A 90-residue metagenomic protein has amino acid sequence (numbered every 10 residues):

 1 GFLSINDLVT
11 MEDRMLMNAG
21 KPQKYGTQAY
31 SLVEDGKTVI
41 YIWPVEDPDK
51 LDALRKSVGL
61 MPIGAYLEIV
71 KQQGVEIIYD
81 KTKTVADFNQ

Functional and structural regions predicted by a protein language model:
G1-L32: Extended amphipathic alpha-helical interaction segments
M15, D35, P48-K50: Homeobox/homeodomain signature
G26-G36, V85-Q90: Short, Lys/Arg-enriched charge-dense amphipathic segments
K37-Y41: Second-shell loop/turn segments in exported
W43-Q90: A cross-kingdom marker for long, charged
